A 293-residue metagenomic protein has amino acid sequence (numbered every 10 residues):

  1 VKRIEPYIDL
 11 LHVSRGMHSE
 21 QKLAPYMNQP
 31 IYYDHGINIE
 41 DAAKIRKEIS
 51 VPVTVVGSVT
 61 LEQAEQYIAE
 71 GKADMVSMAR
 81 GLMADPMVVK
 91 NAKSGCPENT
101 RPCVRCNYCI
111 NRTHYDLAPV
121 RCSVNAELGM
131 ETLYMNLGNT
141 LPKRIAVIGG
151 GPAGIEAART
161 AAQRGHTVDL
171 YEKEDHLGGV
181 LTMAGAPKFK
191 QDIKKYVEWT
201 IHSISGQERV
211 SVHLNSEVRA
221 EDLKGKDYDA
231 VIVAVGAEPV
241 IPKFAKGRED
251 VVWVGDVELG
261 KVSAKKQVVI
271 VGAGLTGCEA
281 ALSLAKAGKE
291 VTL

Functional and structural regions predicted by a protein language model:
V1-I148, P152, E156-V168, H176 (+2 more regions): Flavin-dependent oxidoreductase catalytic cores
I8, A73, V210, Y228-D229: Local beta-strand N-terminus motif with an aromatic residue
N28-D34, M135-I145, M183-K195, W253-G260: Short, contiguous acidic/charged loop-to-helix segments that flank catalytic cores in large enzymes
P30-Y33, V53-V55, F189-K190, Q207-V212 (+1 more regions): Short, flexible loop segments at the rims of nucleotide/cofactor-binding pockets, characterized by
E65-S77, L82-M83, E98, Q191 (+4 more regions): C-terminal structured "cap/appendage" subdomains that terminate the fold
N139-E172, L177, V212-D227, V235-F244 (+2 more regions): Rossmann-like dinucleotide/flavin-binding elements
V180-Y228: N-terminal Rossmann-like dinucleotide/flavin-binding domain of flavoprotein oxidoreductases that bind FAD/FMN
